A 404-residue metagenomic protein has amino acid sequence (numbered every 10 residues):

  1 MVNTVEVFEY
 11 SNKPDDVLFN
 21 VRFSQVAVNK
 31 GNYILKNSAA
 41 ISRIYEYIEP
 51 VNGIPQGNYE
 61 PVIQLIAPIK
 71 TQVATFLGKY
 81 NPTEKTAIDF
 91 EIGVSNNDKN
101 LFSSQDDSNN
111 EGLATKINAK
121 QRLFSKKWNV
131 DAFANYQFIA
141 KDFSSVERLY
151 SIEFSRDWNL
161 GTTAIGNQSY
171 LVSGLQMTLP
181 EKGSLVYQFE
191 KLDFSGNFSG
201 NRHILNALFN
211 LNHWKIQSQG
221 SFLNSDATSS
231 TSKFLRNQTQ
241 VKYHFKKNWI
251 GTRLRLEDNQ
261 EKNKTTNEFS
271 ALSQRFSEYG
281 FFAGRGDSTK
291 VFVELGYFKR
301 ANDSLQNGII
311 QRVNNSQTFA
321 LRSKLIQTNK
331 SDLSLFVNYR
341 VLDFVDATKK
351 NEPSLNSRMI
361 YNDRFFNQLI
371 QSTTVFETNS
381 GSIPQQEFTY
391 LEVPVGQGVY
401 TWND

Functional and structural regions predicted by a protein language model:
M1-D404: Surface-exposed, low-hydrophobicity segments enriched in Gly/Pro/acidic/Ser residues that characterize the mature
